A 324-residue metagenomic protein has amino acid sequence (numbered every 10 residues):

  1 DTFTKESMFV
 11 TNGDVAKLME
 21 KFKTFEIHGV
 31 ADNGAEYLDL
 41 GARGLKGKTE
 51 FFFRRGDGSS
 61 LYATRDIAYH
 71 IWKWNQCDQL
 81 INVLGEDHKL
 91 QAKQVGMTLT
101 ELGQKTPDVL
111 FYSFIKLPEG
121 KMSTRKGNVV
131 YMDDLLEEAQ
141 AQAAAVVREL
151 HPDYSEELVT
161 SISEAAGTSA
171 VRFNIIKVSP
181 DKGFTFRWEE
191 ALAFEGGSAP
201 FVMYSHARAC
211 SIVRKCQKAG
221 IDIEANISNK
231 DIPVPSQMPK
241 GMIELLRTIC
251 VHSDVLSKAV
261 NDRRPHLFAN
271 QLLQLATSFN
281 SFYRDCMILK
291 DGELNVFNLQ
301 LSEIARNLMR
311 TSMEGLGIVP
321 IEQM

Functional and structural regions predicted by a protein language model:
D1-M324: Non-catalytic interaction-recognition regions
